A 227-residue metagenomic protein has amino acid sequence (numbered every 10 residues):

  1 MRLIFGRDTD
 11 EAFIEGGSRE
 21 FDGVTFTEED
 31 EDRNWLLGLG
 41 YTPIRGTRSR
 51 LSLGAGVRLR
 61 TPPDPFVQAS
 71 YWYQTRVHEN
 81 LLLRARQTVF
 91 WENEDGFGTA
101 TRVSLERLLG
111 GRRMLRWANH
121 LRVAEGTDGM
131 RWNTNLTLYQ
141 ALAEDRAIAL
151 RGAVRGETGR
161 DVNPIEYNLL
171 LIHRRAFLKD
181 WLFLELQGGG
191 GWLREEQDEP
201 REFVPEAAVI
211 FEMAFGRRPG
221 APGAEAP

Functional and structural regions predicted by a protein language model:
M1-F13, G191-W192, D198, A207 (+1 more regions): N-terminal start-of-domain structural block
M1-G46, G54-A55: Transmembrane beta-barrel domains of Gram-negative outer membranes and organellar outer membranes
R2, W35-I44, P65-N80, G98-R113 (+3 more regions): Feature captures outer-membrane beta-barrel proteins of Gram-negative bacteria and organelles
L3, L37-L39, R48-L59, A69 (+4 more regions): Transmembrane beta-strand segments that form the barrel wall of outer-membrane beta-barrel proteins
T9, L59, K179, R217-P219: Residues that cap or initiate secondary-structure elements
T9-F13, D30-N34, G56-F66, F90-T99 (+3 more regions): Solvent-exposed loop/turn segments connecting transmembrane beta-strands in outer-membrane beta-barrel proteins
Y139-A141, A147-V154, G159-R160, P164-L186 (+1 more regions): Extracytoplasmic/luminal low-complexity segments enriched in Pro/Gly and acidic/polar residues that act as flexible
Q187, R201-P227: Outer-membrane beta-barrel "beta-signal"
